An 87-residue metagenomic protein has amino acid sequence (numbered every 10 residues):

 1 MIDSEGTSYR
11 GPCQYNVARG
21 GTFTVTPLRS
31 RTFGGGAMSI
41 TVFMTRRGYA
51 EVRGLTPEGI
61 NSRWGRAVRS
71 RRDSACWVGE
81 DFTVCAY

Functional and structural regions predicted by a protein language model:
M1-Y87: Cysteine-centric segments in proteins
